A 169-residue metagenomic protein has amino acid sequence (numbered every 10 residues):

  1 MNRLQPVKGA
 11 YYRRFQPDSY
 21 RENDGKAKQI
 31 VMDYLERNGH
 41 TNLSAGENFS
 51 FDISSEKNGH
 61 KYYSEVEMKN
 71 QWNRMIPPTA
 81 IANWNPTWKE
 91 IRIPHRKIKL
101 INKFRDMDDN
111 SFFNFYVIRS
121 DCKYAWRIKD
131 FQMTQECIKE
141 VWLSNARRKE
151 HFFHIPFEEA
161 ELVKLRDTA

Functional and structural regions predicted by a protein language model:
M1, D167-A169: Short intrinsically disordered terminal tails
M1-K8, H154: Charged, low-complexity intrinsically disordered tails and linkers
Y11-E22, Q29-I30, R37-N38, S44 (+1 more regions): Catalytic cores of nucleic-acid endonucleases
L35, I53-R74: Conserved catalytic cores of phosphodiester-cleaving nucleases, focusing on short active-site segments
N42-L43, D52: Catalytic micro-motifs at enzyme active sites that drive phosphoryl/nucleotidyl and oxygen chemistry
F49: Beta-rich catalytic cores
K57-N58, R105, T134-Q135: Exposed regions on extracellular, virion, or secretory-pathway luminal proteins
D109-L162: Domain-level recognition of nuclease-like catalytic cores that cleave nucleotide substrates
